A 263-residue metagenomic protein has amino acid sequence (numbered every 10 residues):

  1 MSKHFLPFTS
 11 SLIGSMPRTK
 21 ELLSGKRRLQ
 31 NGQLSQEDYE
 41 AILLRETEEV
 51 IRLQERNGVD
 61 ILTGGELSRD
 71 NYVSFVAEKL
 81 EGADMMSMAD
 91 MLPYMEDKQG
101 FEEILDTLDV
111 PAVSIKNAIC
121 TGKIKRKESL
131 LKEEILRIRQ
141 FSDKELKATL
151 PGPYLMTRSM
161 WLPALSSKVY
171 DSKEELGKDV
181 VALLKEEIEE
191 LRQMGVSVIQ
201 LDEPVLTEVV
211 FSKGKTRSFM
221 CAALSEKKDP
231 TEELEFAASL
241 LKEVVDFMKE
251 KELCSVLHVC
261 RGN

Functional and structural regions predicted by a protein language model:
M1-N263: Domain-level signal for soluble alpha/beta catalytic cores
